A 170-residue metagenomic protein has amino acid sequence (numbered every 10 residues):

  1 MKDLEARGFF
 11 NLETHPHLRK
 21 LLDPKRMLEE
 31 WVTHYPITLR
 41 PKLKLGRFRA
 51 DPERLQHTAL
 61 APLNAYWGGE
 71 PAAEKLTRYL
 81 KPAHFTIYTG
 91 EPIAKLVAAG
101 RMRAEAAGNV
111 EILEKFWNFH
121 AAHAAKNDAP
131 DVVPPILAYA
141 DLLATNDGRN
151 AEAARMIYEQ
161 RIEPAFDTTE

Functional and structural regions predicted by a protein language model:
D3-H15: A short, conserved structural fragment
G8-N11, H34, T38, P62-Y66 (+2 more regions): Short secondary-structure junctions and interdomain/linker hinges
L12-I37: Short, cationic-aromatic polyanion-contact patches
E30-T33, Q56, A98, H123: Short, well-ordered secondary-structure micro-motifs
T38-F116: Short gly/ser-rich loop at a beta-strand->alpha-helix junction or flexible surface loop bordering the NTP-binding
M102-E170: C-terminal regulatory/effector modules of DNA-binding transcriptional regulators
